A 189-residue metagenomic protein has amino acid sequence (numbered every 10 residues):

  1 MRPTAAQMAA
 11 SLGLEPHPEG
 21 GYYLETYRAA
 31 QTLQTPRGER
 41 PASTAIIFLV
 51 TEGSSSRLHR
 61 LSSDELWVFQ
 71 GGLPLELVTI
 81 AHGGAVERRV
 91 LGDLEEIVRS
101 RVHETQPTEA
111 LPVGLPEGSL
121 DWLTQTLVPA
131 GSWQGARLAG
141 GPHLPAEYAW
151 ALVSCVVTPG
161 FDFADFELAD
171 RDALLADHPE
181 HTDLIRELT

Functional and structural regions predicted by a protein language model:
M1-T126, A136, G141-Y148, P159 (+1 more regions): Non-catalytic, conserved peripheral segments adjacent to functional cores
L127, L152-V153: A structural signal for short, well-ordered beta-strand segments and their strand-loop junctions that often border
G131-W133: Well-ordered alpha/beta subsegment
V153-T158, D162: GST superfamily/GST-like fold recognition
